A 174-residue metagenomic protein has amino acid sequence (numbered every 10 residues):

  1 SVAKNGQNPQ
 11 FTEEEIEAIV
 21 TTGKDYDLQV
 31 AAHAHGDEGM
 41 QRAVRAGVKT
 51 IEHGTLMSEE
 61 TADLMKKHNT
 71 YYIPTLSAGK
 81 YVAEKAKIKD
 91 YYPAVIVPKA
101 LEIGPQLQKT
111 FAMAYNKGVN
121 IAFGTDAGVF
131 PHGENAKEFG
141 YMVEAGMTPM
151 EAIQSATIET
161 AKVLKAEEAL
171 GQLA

Functional and structural regions predicted by a protein language model:
S1-Y72, A86, L101-N120, E168-G171: Histidine/acidic residue-rich metal-binding segments in metalloenzymes
D25-Q29, Y91-V95, I103-A174: His/Asp/Glu-enriched, well-ordered alpha-helical/loop segment that forms or immediately abuts the divalent-metal
G36-E38, L76-A78, A127: Active-site-proximal loop/turn and secondary-structure-junction residues that shape catalytic pockets, frequently
E38-M40, E59-E60, Y81-V82, F130-P131 (+1 more regions): Short secondary-structure capping/turn micro-motifs that flank functional sites
T75, V82-P98: Active-site loop ensemble at the mouth of alpha/beta enzyme cores that anchors a bound cofactor
A78-Y81, T148: Active-site/binding-pocket entry motifs
